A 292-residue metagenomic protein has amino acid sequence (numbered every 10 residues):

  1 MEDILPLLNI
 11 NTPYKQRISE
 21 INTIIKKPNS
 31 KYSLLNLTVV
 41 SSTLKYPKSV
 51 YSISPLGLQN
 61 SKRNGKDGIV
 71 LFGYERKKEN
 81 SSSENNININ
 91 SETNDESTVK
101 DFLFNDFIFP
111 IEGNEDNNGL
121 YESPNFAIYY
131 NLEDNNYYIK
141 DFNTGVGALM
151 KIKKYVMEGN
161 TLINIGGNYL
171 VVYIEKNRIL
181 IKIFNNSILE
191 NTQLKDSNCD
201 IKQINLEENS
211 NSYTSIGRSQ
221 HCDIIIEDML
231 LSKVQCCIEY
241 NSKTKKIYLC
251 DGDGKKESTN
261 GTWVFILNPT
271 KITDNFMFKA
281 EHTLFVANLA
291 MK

Functional and structural regions predicted by a protein language model:
M1-P124, Y129-D134, M150-I226, A287-K292: Intrinsically disordered, low-complexity acidic Ser/Thr-rich regulatory segments
F72, P124-Y130, N136-K140, T144-A148 (+7 more regions): Short hydrophobic/aromatic patches on the structural cores and recognition surfaces of FHA
A148-I152, D223, V264-I266, T270-K271: Short alpha-helix capping/helix-loop boundary micro-motifs
K154-L162, N268-M277: Short acidic-glycine-tyrosine-enriched beta hairpin
H221, M229-V234: Internal, well-ordered interaction modules that form the hydrophobic cores of assembly/scaffold domains in eukaryotic
S258-L267, T283-L289: C-terminal functional regions that serve as terminal interaction/effector modules
D274-K292: C-terminal interaction modules of eukaryotic adaptor/scaffold proteins
